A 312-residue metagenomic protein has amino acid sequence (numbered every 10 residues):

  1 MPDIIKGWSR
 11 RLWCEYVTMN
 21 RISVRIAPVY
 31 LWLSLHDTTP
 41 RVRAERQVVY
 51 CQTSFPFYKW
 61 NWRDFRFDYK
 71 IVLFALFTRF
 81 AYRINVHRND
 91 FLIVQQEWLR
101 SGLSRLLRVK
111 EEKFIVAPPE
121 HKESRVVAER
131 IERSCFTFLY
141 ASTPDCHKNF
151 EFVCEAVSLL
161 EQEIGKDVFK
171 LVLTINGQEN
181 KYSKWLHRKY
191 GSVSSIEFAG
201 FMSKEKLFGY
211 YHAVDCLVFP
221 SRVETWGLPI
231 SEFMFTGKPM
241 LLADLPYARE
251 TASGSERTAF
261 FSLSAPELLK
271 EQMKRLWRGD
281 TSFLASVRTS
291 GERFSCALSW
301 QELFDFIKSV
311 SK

Functional and structural regions predicted by a protein language model:
N20-S23, G209-V214: Short alpha-helical donor nucleotide-sugar binding micro-motif in glycosyltransferases
I71-L92: Membrane-proximal helix-turn-helix segments that form the acceptor-binding/catalytic region of lipid-linked
I131-K148, C154-V157: Conserved donor-binding/catalytic core segment of Leloir-type glycosyltransferases
F169-K184, G200: Glycosyltransferase donor-sugar binding loop
S183-E205: Nucleotide-activated donor-binding/catalytic signature segment of Leloir-type glycosyltransferases, i.e., the conserved
R222: Aromatic "clamp/platform" in nucleotide-sugar-dependent glycosyltransferases that forms part of the donor/acceptor
F235, P239-A243: Short hydrophobic beta-strand element within catalytic cores of glycosyltransferases and related nucleotide-activated
T258-E267, K274-D280: Conserved acidic donor-binding segment of nucleotide-sugar-dependent glycosyltransferases
